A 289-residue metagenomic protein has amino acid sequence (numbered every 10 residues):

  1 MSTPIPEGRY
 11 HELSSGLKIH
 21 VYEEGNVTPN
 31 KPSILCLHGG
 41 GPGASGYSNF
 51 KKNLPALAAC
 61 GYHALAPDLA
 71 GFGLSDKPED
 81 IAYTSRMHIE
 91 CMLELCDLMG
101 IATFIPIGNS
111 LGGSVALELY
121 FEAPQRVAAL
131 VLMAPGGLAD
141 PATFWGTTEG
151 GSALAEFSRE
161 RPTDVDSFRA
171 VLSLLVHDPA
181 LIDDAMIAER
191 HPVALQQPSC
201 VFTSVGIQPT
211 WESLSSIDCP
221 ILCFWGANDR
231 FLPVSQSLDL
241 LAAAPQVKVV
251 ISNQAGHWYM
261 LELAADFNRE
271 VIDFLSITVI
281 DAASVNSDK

Functional and structural regions predicted by a protein language model:
L17-L74: Conserved HGGG/HGGXW glycine-rich cap/lid loop of the alpha/beta-hydrolase fold
Y22, A59, A66-I107, R269: Active-site loop/oxyanion-hole signature of alpha/beta-hydrolase fold enzymes
L117, F121, A128-R161: Flexible "cap/lid" loop of the alpha/beta hydrolase fold
V165-A170, A185-E212: Hydrophobic, aromatic-rich cap/lid helix
I217, C223-W225: Short beta-strand/loop motif that positions the catalytic acidic residue of the alpha/beta-hydrolase fold
C219, P233-A242: Short alpha-helix in the alpha/beta-hydrolase fold that links the catalytic acid
N228-L232: Acidic catalytic loop of the alpha/beta-hydrolase fold
A255-A264, N268: Catalytic histidine-centered segment of alpha/beta-hydrolase-like enzymes
